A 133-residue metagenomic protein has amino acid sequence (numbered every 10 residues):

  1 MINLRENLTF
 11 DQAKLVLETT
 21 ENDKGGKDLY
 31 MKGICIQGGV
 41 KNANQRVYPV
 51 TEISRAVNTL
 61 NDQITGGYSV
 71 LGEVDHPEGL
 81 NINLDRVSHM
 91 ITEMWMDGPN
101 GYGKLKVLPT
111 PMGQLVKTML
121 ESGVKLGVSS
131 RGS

Functional and structural regions predicted by a protein language model:
M1-S133: Signature of dsDNA virion morphogenesis modules
